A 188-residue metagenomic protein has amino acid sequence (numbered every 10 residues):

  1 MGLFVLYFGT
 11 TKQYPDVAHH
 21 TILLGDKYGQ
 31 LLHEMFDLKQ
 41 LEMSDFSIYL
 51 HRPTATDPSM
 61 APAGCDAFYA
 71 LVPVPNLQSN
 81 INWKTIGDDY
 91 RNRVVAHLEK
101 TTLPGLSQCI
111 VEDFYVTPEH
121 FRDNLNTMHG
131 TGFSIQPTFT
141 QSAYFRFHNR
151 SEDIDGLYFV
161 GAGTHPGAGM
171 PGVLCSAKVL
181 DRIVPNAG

Functional and structural regions predicted by a protein language model:
M1-A61: Mid-domain catalytic core of redox enzymes that form a hydrophobic substrate pocket/lid adjacent to a catalytic redox
L3, P75-K84, F159-H165: Glycine- and acidic
F8, A70, L98, L157 (+2 more regions): Hydrophobic, well-ordered secondary-structure elements that form the walls of internal hydrophobic environments
G9-T11, P62-H97: Conserved FAD/dinucleotide-binding core of flavoprotein oxidoreductases
Q13-Y14, L41-M43, W83-D123: Flavin-binding catalytic cores
D45-Y49, P104-P166: A glycine-rich dinucleotide-binding beta-alpha-beta segment and adjacent secondary-structure elements that constitute
P58-C65, H148-D153: Short glycine/proline-enriched loop/turn "hinge" motifs that connect secondary-structure elements and lie
A162-P185: A conserved FAD-binding loop/helix module that cradles the flavin
